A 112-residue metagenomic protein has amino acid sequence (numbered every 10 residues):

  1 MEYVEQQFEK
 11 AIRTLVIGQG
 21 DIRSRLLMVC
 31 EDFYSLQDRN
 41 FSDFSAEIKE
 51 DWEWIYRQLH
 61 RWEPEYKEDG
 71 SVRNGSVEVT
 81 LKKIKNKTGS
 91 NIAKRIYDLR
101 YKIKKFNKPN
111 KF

Functional and structural regions predicted by a protein language model:
M1-D32, A93-Y97: Short terminal alpha-helical segments
M1-K10, F41, K104-F112: Terminal, compositionally biased segments
Q7, T14, G18, N40 (+3 more regions): Non-transmembrane, amphipathic alpha-helical segments
G18-D69: Amphipathic alpha-helical interaction modules
V72-F112: Amphipathic alpha-helical binding modules
